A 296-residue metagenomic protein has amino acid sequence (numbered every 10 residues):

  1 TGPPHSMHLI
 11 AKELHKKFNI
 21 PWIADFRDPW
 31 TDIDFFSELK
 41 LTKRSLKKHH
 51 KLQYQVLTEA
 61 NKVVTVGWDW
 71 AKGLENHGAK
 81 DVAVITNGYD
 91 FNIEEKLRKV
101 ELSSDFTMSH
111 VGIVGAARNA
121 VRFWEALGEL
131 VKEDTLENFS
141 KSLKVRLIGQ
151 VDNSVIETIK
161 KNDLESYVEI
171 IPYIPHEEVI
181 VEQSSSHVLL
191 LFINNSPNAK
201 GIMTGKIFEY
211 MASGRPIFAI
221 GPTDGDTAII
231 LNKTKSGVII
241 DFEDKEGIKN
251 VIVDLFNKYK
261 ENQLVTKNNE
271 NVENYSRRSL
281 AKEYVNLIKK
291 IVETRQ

Functional and structural regions predicted by a protein language model:
S6-K17, W30-T31, K43-V63: Membrane-proximal helix-turn-helix segments that form the acceptor-binding/catalytic region of lipid-linked
F36, Y89-S104: Acidic anion/phosphate-binding donor-loop and adjacent secondary structure in glycosyltransferase catalytic cores
N61, Y167-E169, Q183-K200: Acidic donor-binding loop of glycosyltransferase active sites
D69, I85-G88: Carbohydrate-associated surface elements
E101-R118, W124-G128, L280: Conserved donor-binding/catalytic core segment of Leloir-type glycosyltransferases
T135-G149, N153-E178: Nucleotide-activated donor-binding/catalytic signature segment of Leloir-type glycosyltransferases, i.e., the conserved
P222-D254: Change "using UDP/GDP/dTDP sugars" to "using nucleotide sugars
E243-G247, K260-K290: A charged, aromatic-enriched C-terminal amphipathic alpha-helix characteristic of glycosyltransferases across folds
